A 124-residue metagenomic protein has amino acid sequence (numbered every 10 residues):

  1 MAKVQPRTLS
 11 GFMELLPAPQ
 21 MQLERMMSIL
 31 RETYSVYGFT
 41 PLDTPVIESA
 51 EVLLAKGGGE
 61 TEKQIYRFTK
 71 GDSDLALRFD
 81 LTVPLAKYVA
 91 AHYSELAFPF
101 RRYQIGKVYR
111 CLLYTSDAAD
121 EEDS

Functional and structural regions predicted by a protein language model:
M1-S116: TRNA-recognition modules of translation machinery and tRNA-sensing kinases, especially anticodon-binding
Y114-S124: Single conserved hydrophobic/aromatic residue that forms the stacking wall/gate of nucleotide- or nucleobase-binding
